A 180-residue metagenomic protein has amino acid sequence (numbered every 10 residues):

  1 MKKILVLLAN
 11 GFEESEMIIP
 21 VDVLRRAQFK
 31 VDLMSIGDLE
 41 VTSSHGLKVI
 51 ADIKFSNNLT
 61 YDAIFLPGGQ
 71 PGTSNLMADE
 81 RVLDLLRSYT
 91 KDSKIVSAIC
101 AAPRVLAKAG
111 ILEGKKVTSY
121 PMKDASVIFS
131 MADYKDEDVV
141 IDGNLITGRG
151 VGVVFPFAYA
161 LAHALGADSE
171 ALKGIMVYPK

Functional and structural regions predicted by a protein language model:
M1-D92, V105-K108, E113, S126-D136 (+1 more regions): Extended, subdomain-level signal for the structured scaffold at the beginning of enzyme domains
I99-C100: Short, thiol/selenol-centered motifs that function as redox-active sites or metal-ligating centers
V117: Anionic-ligand binding patches
I141: Cytochrome P450 catalytic-domain "roof"
